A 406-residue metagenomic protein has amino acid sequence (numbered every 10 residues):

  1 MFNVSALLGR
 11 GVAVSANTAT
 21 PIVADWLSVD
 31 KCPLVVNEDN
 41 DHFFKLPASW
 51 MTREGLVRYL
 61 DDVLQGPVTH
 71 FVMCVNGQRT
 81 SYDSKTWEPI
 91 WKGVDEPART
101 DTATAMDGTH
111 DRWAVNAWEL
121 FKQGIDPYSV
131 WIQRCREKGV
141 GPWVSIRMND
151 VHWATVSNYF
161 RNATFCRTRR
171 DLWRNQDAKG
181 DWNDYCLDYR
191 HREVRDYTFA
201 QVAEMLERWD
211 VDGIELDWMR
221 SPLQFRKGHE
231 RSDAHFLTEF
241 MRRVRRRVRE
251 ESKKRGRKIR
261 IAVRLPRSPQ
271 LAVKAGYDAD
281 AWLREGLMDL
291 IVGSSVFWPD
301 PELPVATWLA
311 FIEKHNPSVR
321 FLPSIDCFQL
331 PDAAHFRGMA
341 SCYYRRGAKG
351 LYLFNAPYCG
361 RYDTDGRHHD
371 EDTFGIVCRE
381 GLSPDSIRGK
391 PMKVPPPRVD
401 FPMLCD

Functional and structural regions predicted by a protein language model:
M1-M73, G77, M392-D406: Mature N-terminal, pre-catalytic/accessory segment of carbohydrate-active enzymes
W26-R53, R99-Q133, E137, P142-E204 (+1 more regions): Active-site-adjacent "subsite" loops/lids of carbohydrate-active enzymes
F43-E54, N76-S81, F121, P266-K274 (+3 more regions): Acidic-and-aromatic substrate-binding clefts and catalytic sites of carbohydrate-active enzymes
E54-S81, E207-G213, L287-I291, C342-F354: Catalytic domains of carbohydrate-active enzymes, especially glycoside hydrolases
V68-F121, L223-R226, G293, E302-A306: Aromatic-lined carbohydrate-binding/catalytic grooves of carbohydrate-active enzymes
S157-A200, W218-R243, E302, Y362 (+1 more regions): Active-site cleft segment of glycoside hydrolase catalytic domains centered on the general acid/base Glu
E193-R320, L330, H335, R346-A348: Active-site neighborhood of glycoside hydrolase catalytic domains
K349-D406: Aromatic- and carboxylate-lined catalytic core of secreted/periplasmic carbohydrate-active enzymes
